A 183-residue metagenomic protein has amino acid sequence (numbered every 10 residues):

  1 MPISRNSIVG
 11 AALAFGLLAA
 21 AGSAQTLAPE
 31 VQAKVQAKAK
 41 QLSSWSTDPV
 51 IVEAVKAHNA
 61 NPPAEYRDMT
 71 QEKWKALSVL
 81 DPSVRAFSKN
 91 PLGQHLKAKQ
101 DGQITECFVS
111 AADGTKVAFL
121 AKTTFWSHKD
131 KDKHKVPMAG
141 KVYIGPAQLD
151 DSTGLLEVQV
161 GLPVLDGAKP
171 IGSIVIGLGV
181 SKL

Functional and structural regions predicted by a protein language model:
M1-A11: Bacterial N-terminal signal peptides that target proteins for export
G10-A19: Bacterial N-terminal signal peptides
L13-A14, I104, S173: Extracellular structured ligand-interaction cores
G22-Q25: Boundary of Sec targeting at the N-terminus
L27-T124: Extracytoplasmic/periplasmic sensory segments of membrane signal-transduction proteins
F119-S173: Extracytoplasmic/periplasmic ligand-binding sensor regions of membrane-associated signaling proteins
I176-L183: Helix-start (N-cap) segments at beta->loop->alpha junctions that couple sensory/regulatory domains to adjoining helices
